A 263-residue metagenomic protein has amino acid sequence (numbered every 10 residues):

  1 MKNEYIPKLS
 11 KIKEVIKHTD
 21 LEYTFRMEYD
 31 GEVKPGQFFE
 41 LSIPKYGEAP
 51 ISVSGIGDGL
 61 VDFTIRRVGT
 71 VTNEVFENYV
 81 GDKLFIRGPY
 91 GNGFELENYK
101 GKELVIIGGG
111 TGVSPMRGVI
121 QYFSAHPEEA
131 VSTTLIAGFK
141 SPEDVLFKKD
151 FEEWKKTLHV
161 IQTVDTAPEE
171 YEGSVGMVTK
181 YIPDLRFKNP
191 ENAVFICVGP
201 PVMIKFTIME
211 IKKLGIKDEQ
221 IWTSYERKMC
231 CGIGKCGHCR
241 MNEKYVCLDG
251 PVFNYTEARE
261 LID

Functional and structural regions predicted by a protein language model:
M1-I6, E191, R259-D263: Short, Lys/Arg-enriched, disordered terminal segments
K2-D82, F139-K140, T166: Ferredoxin-reductase
E14, G55, Q162-V164, T223 (+1 more regions): Structural signal for conserved beta-strand scaffold positions within catalytic alpha/beta enzyme cores
T70-M229: FNR/FR-type flavoprotein reductase catalytic core
V202, E226-P251: Local cysteine-cluster metal-coordination motifs and their immediate loop/turn environment, predominantly Fe-S cluster
G237, F253, E257-D263: Short Fe-S-cluster ligation motifs
